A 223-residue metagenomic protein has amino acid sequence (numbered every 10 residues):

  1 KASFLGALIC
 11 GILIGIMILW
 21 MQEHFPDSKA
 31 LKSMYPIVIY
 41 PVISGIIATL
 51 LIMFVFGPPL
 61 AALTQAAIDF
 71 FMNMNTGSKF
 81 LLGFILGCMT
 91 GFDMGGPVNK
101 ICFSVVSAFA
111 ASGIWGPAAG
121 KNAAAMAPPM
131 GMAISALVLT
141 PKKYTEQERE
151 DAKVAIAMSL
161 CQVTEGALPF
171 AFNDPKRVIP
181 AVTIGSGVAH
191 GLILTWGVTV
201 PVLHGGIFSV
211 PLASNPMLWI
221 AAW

Functional and structural regions predicted by a protein language model:
K1-K29, S33-W223: Pore-lining transmembrane helices
